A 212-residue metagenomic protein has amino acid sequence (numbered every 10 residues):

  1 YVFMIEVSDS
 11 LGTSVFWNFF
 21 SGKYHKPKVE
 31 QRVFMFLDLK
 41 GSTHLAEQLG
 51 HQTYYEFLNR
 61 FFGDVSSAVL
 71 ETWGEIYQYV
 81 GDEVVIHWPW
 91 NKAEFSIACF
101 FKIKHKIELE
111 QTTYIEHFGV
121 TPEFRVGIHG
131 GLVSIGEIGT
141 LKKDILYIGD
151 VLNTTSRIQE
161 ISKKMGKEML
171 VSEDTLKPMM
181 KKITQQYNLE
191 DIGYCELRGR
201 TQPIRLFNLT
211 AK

Functional and structural regions predicted by a protein language model:
Y1-E30: Regulatory cytosolic signal-relay segments
K26-A98: Catalytic NTP-binding/metal-coordinating core of nucleotidyl cyclase/transferase enzymes
F34-M35, V84, F124-G130, L206: A structural signal for short, well-ordered beta-strand segments
K40, L132-V133, N153, D174: Alpha-helix/helix-capping structural signal
L49-Q52, L141-I145: Short glycine-enriched, charge-decorated loop/helix-capping segments at active-site entrances that position
N59-W73, W90-V126, G130, D150-I161 (+1 more regions): Alpha-helical scaffold within the catalytic cores of cyclic-nucleotide enzymes
V80, E116-R125, E168-E173: Acidic/histidine metal-binding catalytic segments
G166-K212: Intrinsically disordered, glycine/charged-rich C-terminal tails and inter-domain linkers that flank nucleotidyl cyclase
